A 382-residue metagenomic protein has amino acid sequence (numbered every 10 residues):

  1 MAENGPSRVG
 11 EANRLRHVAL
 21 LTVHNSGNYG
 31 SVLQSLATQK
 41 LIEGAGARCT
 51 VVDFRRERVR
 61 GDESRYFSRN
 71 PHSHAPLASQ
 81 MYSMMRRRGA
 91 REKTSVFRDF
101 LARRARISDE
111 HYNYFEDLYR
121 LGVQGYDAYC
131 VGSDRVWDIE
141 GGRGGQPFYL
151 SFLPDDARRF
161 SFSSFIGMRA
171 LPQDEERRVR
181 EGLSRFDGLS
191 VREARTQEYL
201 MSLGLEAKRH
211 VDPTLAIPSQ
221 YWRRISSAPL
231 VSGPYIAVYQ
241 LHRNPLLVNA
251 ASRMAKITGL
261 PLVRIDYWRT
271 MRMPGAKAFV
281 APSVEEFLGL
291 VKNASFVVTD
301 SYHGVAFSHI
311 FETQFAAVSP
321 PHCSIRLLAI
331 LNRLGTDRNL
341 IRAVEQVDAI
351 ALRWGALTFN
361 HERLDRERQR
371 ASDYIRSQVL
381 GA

Functional and structural regions predicted by a protein language model:
A2-A382: Active-site anion-handling motifs in enzyme catalytic cores
